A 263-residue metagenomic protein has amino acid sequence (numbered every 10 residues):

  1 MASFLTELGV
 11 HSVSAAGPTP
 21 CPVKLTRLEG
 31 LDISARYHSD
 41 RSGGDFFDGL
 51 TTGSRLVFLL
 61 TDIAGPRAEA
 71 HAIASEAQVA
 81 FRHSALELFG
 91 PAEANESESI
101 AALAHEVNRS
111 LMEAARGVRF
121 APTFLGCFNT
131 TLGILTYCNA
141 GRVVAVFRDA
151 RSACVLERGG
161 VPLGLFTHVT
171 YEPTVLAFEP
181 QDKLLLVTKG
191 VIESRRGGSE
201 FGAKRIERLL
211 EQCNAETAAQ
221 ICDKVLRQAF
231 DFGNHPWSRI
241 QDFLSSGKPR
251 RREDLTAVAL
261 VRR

Functional and structural regions predicted by a protein language model:
M1-K183, W237-R263: … and, occasionally, acidic/histidine-rich disordered N-termini of signaling adaptors
P66, E193-S194: Short beta-strands and strand-coil junctions in structured, solvent-facing domains, enriched
A70-A74, Q78, S199, A203 (+2 more regions): Short, charged, low-complexity patches
F89-A94, L209-F230: A short, conserved beta-to-alpha structural element at the edge of catalytic cores that scaffolds binding
F147-A150, R195-E200: Cytochrome P450 core scaffold surrounding the K-helix E-X-X-R motif and the conserved "meander" helix-loop region
K189: Conserved catalytic-loop aspartate of Hanks-type protein kinases
F201-E211: Divalent-cation-assisted or electrostatically stabilized phosphate/pyrophosphate-binding catalytic cores
